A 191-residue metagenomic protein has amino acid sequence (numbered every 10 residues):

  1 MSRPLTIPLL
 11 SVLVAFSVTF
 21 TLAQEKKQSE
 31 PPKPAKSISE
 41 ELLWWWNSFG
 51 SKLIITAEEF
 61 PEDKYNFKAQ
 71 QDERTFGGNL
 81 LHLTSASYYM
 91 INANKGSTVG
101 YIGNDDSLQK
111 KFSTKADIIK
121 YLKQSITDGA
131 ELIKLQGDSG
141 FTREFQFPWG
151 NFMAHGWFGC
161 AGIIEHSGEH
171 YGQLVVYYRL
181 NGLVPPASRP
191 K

Functional and structural regions predicted by a protein language model:
M1-S29: Bacterial Sec-dependent N-terminal signal peptides
Q24-S29, E58, G96-G100: Short alpha-helical hairpin
E25-N47: Short N-terminal segments immediately surrounding and downstream of signal-peptide cleavage
L43-N47, S51-I54, K64-S107, Q146-K191: Short, contiguous alpha-helical
T56-A57, I91, D128, L132: Well-ordered alpha-helical scaffold segments within catalytic/enzyme domains
F60-D63, K134-Q136: Short, solvent-exposed, charged loop/turn and helix-capping segments that join or cap alpha-helices on peripheral
K110-F147, A154-S167: Acidic/histidine-rich alpha-helical segments that form the ligand environment of transition-metal centers
